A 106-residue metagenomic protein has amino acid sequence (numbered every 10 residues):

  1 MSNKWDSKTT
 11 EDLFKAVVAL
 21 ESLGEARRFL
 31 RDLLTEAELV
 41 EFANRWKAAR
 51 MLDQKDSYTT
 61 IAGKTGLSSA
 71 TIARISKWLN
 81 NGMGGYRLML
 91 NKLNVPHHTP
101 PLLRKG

Functional and structural regions predicted by a protein language model:
M1-L20: General nucleic-acid-binding
L20-G24, E36, K55: Residues at alpha-helix boundaries and the short loops/turns that link adjacent helices
E25-N44: Short, Lys/Arg-enriched anionic-surface-contact patches
F42-D56: Short, amphipathic alpha-helical "recognition" segments used to contact nucleic acids or chromatin
T60-T65, I72: Short alpha-helical "recognition helix" segments of helix-turn-helix
K77-K92: Short, solvent-exposed alpha-helical "recognition" segments
M89-G106: Intrinsically disordered, low-complexity basic tails/linkers immediately adjacent to helix-turn-helix/homeobox/MYB/SANT
